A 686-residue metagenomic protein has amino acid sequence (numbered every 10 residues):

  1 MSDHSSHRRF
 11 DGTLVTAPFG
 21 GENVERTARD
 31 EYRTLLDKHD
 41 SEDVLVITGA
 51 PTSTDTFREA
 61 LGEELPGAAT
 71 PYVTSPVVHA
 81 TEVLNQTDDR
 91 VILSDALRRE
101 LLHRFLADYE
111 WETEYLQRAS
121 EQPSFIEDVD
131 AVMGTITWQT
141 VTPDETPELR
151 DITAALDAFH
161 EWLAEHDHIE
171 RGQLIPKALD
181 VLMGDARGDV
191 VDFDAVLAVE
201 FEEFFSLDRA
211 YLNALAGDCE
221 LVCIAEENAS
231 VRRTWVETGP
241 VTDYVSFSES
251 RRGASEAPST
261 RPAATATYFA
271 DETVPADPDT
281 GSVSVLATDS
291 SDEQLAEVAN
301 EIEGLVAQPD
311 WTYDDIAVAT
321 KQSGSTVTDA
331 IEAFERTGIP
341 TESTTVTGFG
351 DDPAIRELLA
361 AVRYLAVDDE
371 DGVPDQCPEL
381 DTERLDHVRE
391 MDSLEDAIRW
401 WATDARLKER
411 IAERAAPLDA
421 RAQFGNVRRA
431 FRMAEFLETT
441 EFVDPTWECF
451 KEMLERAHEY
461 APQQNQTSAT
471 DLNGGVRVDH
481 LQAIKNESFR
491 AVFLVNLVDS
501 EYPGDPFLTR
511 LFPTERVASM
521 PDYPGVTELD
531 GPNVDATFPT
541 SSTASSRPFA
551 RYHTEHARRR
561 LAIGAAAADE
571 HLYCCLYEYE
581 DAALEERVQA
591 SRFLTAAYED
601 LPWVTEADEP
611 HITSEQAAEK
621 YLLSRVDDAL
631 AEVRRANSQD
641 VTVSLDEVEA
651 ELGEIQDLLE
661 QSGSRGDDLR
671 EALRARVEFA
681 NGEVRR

Functional and structural regions predicted by a protein language model:
S2-E59, G67-T70, V191, L197 (+1 more regions): Conserved motor-region signature of P-loop NTPase helicases/translocases
R9-P18, R29-A131, E342: Conserved P-loop NTPase-based nucleic-acid remodeling module centered on helicase motor cores
L14-T16, W111-L197: Accessory N-terminal region flanking or inserted into the helicase ATPase core in nucleic-acid motor proteins
V24-E25, S94, R98, D167-L174 (+2 more regions): Phosphate/oxyanion-binding active-site loops and adjacent basic polyanion-contact surfaces
D88-A107, T242, L359-T382: A polyampholytic, Gly/Pro-enriched intrinsically disordered region
L182-A186, I302-P309, E438, H458-N465: Structural motif corresponding to the C-terminal cap of alpha-helices
G217, I331-E332, E342-R686: C-terminal RecA-like lobe
